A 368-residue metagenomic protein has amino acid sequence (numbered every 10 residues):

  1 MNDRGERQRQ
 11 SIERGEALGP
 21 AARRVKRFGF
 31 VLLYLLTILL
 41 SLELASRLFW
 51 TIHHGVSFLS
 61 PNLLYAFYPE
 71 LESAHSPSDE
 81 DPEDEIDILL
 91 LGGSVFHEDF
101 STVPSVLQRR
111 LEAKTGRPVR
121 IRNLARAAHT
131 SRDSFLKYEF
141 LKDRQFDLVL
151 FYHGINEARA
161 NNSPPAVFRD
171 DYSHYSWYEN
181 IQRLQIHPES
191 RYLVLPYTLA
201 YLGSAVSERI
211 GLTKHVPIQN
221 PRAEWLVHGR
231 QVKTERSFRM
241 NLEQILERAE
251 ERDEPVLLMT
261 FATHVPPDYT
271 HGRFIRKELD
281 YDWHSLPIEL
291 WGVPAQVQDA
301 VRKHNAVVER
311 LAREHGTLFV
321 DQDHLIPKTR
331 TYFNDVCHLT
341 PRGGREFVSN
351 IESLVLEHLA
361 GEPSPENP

Functional and structural regions predicted by a protein language model:
M1-L89, R132, D143-Q145, N161 (+1 more regions): N-terminal secretory targeting modules
F30, S46, F238, L318 (+1 more regions): Histidine-centered active-site loop/cap adjacent to the catalytic His in serine esterases/O-acetyl transfer systems
F49, E70-A127, F135-L150: Serine-esterase "nucleophile elbow" of acetyl-processing enzymes
H97-T102, A128-R132, G229-M240, A295-R302 (+1 more regions): Soluble non-cytosolic domains of exported or imported proteins
P104, Q108, F135-Y138, R239-L246 (+3 more regions): Extracytoplasmic/secreted envelope proteins and their assembly/folding machinery, especially bacterial periplasmic
N123-A125, T260, D321-H324: Residue-level recognition of beta-strand->loop/alpha-helix junctions
N156-E309, P327-R330: Serine-dependent acyl-ester chemistry module
